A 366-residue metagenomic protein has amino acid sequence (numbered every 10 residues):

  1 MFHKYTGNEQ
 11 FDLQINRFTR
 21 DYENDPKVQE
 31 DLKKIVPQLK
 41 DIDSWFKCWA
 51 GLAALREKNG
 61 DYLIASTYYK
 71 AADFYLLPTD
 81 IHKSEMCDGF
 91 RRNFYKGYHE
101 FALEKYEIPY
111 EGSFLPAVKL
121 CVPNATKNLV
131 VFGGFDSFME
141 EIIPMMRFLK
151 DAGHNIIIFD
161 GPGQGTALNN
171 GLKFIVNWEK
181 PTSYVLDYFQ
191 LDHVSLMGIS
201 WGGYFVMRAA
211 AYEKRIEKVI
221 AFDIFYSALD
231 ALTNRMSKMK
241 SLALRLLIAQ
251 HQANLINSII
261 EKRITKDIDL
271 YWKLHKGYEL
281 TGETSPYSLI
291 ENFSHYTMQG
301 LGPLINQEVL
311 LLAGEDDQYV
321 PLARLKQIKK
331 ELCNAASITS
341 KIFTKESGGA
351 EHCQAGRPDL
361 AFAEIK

Functional and structural regions predicted by a protein language model:
L39-I42, W49, D80-N124: N-terminal cap/lid segment of alpha/beta-hydrolase-fold proteins
L76, T344-L360: Catalytic histidine-centered segment of alpha/beta-hydrolase-like enzymes
E141, G171-L196, F205: Alpha/beta-hydrolase active-site loop
M145, Q307, P321-E331: Short alpha-helix in the alpha/beta-hydrolase fold that links the catalytic acid
L149-T166: Conserved alpha/beta-hydrolase
A211-E291, L312-A313: Hydrolase active-site cap/lid region
I305-N306, L311-A313, D317: Short beta-strand/loop motif that positions the catalytic acidic residue of the alpha/beta-hydrolase fold
K329-E351: Catalytic histidine neighborhood in serine/cysteine hydrolases with alpha/beta-hydrolase-type architecture
